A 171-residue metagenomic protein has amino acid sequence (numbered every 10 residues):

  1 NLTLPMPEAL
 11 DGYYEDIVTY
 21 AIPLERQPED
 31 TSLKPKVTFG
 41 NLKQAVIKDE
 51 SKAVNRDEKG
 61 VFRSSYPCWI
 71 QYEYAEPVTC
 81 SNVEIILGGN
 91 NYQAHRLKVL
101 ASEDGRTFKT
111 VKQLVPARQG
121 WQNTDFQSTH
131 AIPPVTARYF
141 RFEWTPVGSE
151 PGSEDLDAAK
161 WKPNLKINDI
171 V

Functional and structural regions predicted by a protein language model:
N1-F62, E76, G89, L114-P116 (+2 more regions): N-terminal catalytic cores of secreted or lumenal carbohydrate-active enzymes
N55-K112, F126-V171: Aromatic, loop-rich ligand-recognition surfaces of beta-strand-rich domains
A117-T124: Short proline/glycine- and polar residue-rich coil/turn motifs
